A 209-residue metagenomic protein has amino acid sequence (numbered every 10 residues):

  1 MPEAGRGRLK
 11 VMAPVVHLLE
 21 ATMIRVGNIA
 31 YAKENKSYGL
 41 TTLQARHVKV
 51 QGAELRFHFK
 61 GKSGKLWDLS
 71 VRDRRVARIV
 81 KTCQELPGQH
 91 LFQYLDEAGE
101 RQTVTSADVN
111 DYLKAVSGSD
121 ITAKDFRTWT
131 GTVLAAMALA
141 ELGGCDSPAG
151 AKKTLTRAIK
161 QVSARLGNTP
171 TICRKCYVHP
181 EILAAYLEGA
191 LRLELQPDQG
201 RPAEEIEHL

Functional and structural regions predicted by a protein language model:
M1-V11, V15-A21, N28, A32-Y38 (+1 more regions): Extended accessory and catalytic-adjacent subdomains in large enzymes
